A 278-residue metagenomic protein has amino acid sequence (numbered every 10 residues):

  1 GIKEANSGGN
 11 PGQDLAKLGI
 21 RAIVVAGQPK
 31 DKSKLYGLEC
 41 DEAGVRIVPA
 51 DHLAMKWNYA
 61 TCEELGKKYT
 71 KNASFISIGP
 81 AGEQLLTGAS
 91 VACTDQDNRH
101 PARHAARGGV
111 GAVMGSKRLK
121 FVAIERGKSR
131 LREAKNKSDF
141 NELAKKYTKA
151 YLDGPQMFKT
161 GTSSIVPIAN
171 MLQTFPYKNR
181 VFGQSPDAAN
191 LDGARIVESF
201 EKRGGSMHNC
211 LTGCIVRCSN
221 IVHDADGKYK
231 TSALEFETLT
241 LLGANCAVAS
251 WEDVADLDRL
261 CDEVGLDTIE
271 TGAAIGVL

Functional and structural regions predicted by a protein language model:
G1-N6, N10-L278: Intrinsically disordered, low-complexity segments enriched in small residues
